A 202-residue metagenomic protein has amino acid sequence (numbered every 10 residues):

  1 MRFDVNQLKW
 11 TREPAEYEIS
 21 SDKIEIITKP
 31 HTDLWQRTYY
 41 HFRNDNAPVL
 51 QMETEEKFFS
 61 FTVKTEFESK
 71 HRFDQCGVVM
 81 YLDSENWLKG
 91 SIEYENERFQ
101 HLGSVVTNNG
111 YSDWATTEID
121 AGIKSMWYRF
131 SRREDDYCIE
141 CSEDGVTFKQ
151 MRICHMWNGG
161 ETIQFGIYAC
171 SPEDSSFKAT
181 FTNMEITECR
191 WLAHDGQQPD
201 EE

Functional and structural regions predicted by a protein language model:
M1-E202: Extracellular glycan-recognition regions
